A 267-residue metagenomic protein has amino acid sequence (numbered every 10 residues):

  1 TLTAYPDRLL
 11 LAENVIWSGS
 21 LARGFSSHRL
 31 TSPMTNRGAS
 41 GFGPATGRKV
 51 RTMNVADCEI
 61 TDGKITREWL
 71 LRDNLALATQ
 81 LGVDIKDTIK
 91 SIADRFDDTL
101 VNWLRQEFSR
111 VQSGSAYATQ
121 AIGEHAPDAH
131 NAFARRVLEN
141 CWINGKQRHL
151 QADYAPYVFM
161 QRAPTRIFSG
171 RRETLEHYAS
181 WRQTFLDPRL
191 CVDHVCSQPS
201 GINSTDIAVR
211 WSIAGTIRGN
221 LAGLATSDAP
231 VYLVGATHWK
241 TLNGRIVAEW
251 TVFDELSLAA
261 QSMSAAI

Functional and structural regions predicted by a protein language model:
T1-I267: C-terminal and inter-domain tail/linker signature
